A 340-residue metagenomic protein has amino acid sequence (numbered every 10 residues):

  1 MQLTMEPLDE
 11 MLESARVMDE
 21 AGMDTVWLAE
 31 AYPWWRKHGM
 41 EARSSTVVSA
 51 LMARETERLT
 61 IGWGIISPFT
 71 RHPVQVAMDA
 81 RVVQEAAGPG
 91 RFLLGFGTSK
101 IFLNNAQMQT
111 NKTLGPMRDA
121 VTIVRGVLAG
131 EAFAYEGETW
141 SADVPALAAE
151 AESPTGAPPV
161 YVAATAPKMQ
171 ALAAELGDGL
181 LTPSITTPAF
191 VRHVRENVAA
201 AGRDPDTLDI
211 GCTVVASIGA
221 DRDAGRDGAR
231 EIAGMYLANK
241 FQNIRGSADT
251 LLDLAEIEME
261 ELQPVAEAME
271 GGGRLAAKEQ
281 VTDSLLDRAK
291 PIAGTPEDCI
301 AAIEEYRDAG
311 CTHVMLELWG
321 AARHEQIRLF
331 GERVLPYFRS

Functional and structural regions predicted by a protein language model:
M1-D9, G64-V74, P154-T165, A216-G219 (+1 more regions): Active-site mouth loops of central-metabolism enzymes
M1-L3, V26-L28, T60-G64, F92-F96 (+4 more regions): Hydrophobic faces of well-ordered beta-strands that scaffold small-molecule active sites in alpha/beta enzyme cores
M1-W63, P158: N-terminal beta1-alpha1-beta2 module of alpha/beta enzyme domains
E6-M18, D79, A164-L172, T295-E305: Short, acidic/polar
R16-E20, S49-R58, A80-F92, A174 (+2 more regions): Acidic (Asp/Glu)-rich catalytic clusters
W27-M52, S67-T70, T98-N104, S184-T186 (+1 more regions): Glycine-rich, proline-tolerant flexible connector loops at the mouths of alpha/beta enzymes
G39-W63, A120-I123, V127, A200 (+1 more regions): Alpha-helix-loop-beta-strand connector modules within alpha/beta enzyme cores
N111-A151, R192-D308: An alpha-helical appendage that flanks or caps ligand/catalytic pockets
